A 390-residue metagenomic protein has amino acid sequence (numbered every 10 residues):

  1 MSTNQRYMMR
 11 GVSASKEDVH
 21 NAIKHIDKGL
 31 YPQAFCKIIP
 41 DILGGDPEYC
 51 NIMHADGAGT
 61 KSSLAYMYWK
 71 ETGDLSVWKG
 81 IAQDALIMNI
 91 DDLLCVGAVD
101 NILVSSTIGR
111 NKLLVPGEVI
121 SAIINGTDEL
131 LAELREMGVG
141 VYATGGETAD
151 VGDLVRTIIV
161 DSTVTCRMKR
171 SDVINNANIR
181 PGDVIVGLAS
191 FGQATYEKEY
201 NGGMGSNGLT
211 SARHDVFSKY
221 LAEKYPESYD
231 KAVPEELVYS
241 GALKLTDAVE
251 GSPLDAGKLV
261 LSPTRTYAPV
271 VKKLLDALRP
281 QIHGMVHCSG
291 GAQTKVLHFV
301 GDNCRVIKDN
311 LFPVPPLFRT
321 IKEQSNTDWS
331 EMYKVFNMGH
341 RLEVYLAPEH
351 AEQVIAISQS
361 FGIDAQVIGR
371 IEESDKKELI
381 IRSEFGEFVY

Functional and structural regions predicted by a protein language model:
S2-Y390: Helix-biased detector of long, well-ordered alpha-helical tracts
